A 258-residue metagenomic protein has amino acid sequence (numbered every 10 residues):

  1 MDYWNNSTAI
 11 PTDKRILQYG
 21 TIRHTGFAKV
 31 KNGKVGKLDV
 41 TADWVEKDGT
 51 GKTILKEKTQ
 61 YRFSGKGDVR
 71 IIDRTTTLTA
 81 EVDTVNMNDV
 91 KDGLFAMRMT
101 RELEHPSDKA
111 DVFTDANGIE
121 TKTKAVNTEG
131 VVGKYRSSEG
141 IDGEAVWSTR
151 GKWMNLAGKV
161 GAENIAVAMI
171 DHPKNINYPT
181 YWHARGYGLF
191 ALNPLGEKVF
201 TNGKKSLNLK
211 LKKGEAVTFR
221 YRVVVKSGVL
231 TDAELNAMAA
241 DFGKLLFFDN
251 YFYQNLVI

Functional and structural regions predicted by a protein language model:
M1-D68: Extended, loop-rich substrate-binding clefts of extracytoplasmic carbohydrate-active enzymes
V35-D39, I71-D73, A216-R220: Intrinsic-disorder/low-complexity, polar/charged segments enriched in Ser/Thr/Lys/Arg/Asp/Glu/Gln
F63-I71, V85-N88, K210-K212: Short, solvent-exposed beta-strand/turn "edge" segments of beta-rich domains on protein surfaces
I72-A80: Short, well-ordered beta-strand segments enriched in hydrophobic/aromatic residues
K91-N177: Active-site/ligand-binding surface loops and adjacent short beta/alpha elements that line catalytic pockets across
V167-Y253: Beta-strand-rich recognition/accessory modules
